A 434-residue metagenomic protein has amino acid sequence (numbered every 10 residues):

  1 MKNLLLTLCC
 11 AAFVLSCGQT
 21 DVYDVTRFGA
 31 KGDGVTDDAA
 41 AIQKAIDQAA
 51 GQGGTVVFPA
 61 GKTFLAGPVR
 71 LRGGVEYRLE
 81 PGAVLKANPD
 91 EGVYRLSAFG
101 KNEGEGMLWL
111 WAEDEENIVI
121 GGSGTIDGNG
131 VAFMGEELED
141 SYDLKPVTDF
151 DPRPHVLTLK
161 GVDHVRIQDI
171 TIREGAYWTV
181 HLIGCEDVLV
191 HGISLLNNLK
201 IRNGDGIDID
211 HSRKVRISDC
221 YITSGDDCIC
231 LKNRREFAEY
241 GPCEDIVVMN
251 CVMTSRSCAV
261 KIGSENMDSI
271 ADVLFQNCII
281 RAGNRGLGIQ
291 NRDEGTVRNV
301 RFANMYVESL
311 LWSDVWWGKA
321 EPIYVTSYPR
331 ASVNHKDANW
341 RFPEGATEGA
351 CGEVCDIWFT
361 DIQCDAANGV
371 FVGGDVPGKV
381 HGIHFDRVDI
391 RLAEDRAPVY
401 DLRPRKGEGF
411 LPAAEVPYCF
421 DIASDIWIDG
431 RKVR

Functional and structural regions predicted by a protein language model:
M1-L4: Positively charged n-region of N-terminal signal peptides that target proteins for export
L8-G18: Hydrophobic h-region of N-terminal signal peptides that target proteins for export in Gram-negative bacteria
C17-R434: Extracellular/periplasmic carbohydrate-active domains that bind, remodel, or depolymerize complex polysaccharides
